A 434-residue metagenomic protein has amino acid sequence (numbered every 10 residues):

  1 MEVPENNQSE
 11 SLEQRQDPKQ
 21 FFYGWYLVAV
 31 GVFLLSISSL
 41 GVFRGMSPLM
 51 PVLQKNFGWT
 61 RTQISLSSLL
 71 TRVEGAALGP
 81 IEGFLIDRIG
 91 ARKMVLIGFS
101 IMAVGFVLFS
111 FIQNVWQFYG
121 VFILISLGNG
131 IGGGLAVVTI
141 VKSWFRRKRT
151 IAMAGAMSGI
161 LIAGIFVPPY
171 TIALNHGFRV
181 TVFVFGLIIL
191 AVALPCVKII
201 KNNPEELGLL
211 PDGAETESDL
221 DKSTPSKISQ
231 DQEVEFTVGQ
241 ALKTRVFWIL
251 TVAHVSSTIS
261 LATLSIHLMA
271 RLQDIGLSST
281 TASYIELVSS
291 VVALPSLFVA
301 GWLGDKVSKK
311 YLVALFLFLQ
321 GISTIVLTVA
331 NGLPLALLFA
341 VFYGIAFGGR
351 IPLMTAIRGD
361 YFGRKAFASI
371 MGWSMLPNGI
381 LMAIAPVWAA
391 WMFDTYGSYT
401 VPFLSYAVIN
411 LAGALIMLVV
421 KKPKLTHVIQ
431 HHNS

Functional and structural regions predicted by a protein language model:
Y26-P51, F57-R61, L78, V167 (+1 more regions): Extracytoplasmic
S36, G105, Q117-G132, L335-G348: Hydrophobic core of transmembrane alpha-helices in multi-pass small-molecule transporters, especially MFS/SLC-type
F43-M50, G239-P295, A385: Extracytoplasmic gate region of multi-pass secondary transporters
L69-G83, L287-V299: Central cavity-lining transmembrane alpha-helices of secondary-active solute carriers, predominantly the Major
L78-G90, L297-S308, F393-D394: Helix-to-loop junctions at the C-terminal end of transmembrane segments in multipass secondary transporters
S100-Q113, L319-N331: C-terminal ends and interior cores of transmembrane alpha-helices in multi-pass membrane transporters/permeases
I131-F145, G349-F362: Intracellular juxtamembrane helix-capping segments at the cytosolic ends of symmetry-related transmembrane helices
G155, G159-E205: Helix-loop-helix hairpin linking two adjacent transmembrane segments in secondary transporters
